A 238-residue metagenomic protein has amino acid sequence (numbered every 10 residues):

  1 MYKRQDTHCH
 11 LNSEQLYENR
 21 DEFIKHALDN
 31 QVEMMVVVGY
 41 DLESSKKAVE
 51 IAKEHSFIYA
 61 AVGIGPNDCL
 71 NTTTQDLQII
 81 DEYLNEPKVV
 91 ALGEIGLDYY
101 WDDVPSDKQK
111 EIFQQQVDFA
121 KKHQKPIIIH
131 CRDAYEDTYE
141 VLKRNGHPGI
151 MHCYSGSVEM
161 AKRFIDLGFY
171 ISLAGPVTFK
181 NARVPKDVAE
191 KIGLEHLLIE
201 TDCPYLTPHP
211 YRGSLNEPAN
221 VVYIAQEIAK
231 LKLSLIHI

Functional and structural regions predicted by a protein language model:
K3-L235: Mid-domain alpha/beta scaffold segments of enzyme catalytic cores
